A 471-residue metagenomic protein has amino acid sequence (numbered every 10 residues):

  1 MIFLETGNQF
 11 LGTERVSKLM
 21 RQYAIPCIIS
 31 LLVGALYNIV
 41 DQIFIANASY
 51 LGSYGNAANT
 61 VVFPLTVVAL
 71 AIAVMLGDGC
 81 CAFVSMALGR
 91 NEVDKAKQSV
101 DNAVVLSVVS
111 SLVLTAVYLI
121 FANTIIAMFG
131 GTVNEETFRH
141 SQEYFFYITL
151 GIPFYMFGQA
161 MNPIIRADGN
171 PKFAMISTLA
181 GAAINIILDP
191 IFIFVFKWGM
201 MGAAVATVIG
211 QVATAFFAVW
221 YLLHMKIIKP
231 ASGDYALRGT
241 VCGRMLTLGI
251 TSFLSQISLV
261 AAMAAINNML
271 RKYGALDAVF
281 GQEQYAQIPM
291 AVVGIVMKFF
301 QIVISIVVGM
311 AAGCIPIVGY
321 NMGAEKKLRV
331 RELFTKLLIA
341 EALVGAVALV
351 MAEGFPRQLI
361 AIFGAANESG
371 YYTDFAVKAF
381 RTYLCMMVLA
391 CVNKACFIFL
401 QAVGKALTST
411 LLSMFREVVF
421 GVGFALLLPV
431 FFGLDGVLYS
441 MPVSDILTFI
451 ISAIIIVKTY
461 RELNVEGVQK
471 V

Functional and structural regions predicted by a protein language model:
M1-A24, V84-G151, V195-I250, V318-M386 (+1 more regions): Short alpha-helical transmembrane segments in multi-pass integral membrane proteins
S17-L36, V40, L65-I72, L150 (+5 more regions): Residue-level signal for short hydrophobic patches within transmembrane helices of multi-pass membrane transporters
Q22-D41, Y147, G181, G210-T214 (+2 more regions): Transmembrane helical elements of multi-pass membrane transporters/channels
C27, L31, I43, A82 (+15 more regions): Transmembrane alpha-helix boundary and packing residues in multipass membrane permease domains and related
S30, Y147-R166, A174-A182, A203-F216 (+5 more regions): Short runs within selected transmembrane alpha-helices of multi-pass transporters and secretion channels
L32, L36-A57, I126-E135, I191-W198 (+5 more regions): Helix-terminus/linker motif at the lipid-water interface of multi-pass membrane proteins
S53-P64, S141, F145, A204 (+2 more regions): Small-residue hotspots at the loop-to-helix junctions and early N-terminal turns of transmembrane alpha-helices
N56-A116, Y155-A174, M290-V350, G354-P356 (+1 more regions): Small-residue-rich hydrophobic transmembrane alpha-helices
